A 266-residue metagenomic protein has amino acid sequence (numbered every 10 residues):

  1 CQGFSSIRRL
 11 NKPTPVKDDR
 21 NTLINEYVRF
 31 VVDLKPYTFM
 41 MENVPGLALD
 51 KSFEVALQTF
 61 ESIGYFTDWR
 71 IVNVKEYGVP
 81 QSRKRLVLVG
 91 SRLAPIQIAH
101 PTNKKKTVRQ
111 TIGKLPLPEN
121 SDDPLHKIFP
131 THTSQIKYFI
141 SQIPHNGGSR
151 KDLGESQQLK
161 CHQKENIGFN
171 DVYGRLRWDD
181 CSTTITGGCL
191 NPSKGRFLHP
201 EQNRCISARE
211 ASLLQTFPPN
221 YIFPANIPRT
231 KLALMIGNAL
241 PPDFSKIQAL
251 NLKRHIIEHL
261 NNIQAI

Functional and structural regions predicted by a protein language model:
C1-G3, L93-A94: Short glycine-rich anion-binding loops that position phosphate/pyrophosphate groups of nucleotides and phosphorylated
Q2-I7, F223-P224: Short acidic/His/Gly/Ser-rich catalytic and metal-binding motifs that mark active-site loops of diverse hydrolases
F4-S6, L47, V79, C189 (+1 more regions): Gly/Ser/Thr-rich helix-start
I7-L10, S52-E54: Short amphipathic alpha-helical segments
R9-D18, P200-Q202: Short glycine-enriched, charge-decorated loop/helix-capping segments at active-site entrances that position
K17-T22, A239: Conserved phosphate-coordination/catalytic loops
R20-Q81, V87-G90: Conserved Class I SAM-dependent methyltransferase catalytic core
T59, R85-I266: S-adenosyl-L-methionine-dependent DNA methyltransferase catalytic core
